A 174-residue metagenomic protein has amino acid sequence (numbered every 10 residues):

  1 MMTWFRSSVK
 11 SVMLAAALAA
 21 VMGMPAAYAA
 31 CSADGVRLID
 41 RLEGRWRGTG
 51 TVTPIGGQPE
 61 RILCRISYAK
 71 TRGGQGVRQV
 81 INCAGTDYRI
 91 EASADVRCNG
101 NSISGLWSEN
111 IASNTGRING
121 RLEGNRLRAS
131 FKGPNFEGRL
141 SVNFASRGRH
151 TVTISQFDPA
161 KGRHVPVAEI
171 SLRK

Functional and structural regions predicted by a protein language model:
M2-L14: Bacterial N-terminal signal peptides that target proteins for export
V12-G23: Bacterial N-terminal signal peptides
A30-R47, K70-R72, D95, S141-A145 (+1 more regions): N-terminal helix-cap/turn-to-beta initiation motif at the start of protein domains
G50-T51, R78-A84, G105-E109, L127-G133 (+1 more regions): Short beta-strand segments that buttress and anchor functional surface loops
Q58-G100: N-terminal glycine/threonine-rich, aromatic-flanked beta-hairpin/loop signature
L63-A69, A92-V96, R117-G120, G138-A145 (+1 more regions): Hydrophobic/aromatic beta-strand elements that line small-molecule binding cavities or substrate pockets in beta-rich
S113-S141: Acidic, glycine-rich flexible loop segments
S141-K174: Edge beta-strand at a domain terminus
